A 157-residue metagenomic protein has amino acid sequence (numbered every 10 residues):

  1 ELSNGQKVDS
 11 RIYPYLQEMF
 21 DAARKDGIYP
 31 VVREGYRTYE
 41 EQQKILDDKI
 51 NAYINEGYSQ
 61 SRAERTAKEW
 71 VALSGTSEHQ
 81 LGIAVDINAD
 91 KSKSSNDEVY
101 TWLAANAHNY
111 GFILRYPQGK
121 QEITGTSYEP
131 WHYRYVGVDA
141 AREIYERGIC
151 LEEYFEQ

Functional and structural regions predicted by a protein language model:
E1-Q157: Cell-envelope/glycan interface and biosynthesis
